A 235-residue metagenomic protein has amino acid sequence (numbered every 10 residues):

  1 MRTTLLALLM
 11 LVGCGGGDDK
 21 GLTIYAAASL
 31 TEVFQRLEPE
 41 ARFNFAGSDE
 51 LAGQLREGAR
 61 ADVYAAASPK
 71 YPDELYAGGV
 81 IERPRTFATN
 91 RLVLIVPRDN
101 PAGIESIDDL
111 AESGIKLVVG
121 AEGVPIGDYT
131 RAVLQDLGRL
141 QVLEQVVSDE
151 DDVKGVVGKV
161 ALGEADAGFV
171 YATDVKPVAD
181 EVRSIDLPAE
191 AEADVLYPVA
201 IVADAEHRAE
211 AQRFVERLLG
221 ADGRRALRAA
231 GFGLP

Functional and structural regions predicted by a protein language model:
M1-V12: Sec-dependent bacterial lipoprotein signal peptides
C14-E38, R42-N44, D49, G53-E57 (+4 more regions): Exported/periplasmic ABC-transporter solute-binding proteins
